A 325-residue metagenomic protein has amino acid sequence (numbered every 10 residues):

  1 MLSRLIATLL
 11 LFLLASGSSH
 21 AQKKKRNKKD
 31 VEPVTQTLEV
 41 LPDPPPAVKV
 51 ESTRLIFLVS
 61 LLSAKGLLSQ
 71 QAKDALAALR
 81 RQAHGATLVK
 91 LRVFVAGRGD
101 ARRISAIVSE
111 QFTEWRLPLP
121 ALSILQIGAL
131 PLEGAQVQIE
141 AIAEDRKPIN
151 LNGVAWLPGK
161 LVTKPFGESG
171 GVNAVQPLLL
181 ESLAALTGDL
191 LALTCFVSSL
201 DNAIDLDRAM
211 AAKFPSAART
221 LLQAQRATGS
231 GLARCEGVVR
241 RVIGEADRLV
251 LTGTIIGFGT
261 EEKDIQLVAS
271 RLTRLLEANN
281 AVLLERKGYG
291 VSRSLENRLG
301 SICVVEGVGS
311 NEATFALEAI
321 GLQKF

Functional and structural regions predicted by a protein language model:
M1-I6: Bacterial N-terminal signal peptides that target proteins for export
A7-A15: Bacterial N-terminal signal peptides
G17-A21: Sec/Tat signal peptide C-region and signal peptidase I cleavage site
Q22-F325: Short, polar/acidic, helix-capping and beta-turn segments at strand->helix junctions that line the mouths
